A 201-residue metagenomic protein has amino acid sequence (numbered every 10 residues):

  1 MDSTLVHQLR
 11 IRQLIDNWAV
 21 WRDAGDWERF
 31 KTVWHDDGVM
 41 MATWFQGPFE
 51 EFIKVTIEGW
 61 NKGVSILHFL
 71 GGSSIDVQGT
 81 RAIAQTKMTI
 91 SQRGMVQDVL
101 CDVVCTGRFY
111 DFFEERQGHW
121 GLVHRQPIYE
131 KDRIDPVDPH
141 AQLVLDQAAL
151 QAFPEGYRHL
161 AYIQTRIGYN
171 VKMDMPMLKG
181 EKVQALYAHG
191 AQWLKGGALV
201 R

Functional and structural regions predicted by a protein language model:
M1-R12, H119-R201: Terminal "cap-and-tail" regions of soluble proteins that handle hydrophobic small molecules
L5, T43, L100: Charge-dense, low-complexity intrinsically disordered segments
H7-D23: Short, aromatic-enriched amphipathic alpha-helices that serve as compact interaction elements
R10, I66-L67, V103-C105: Short, glycine/acidic-rich beta->alpha junctions
I15, L70-G72, T106-Y110: Extracellular structured ligand-interaction cores
A19-D26, T32-V33, R108-Y129: K/E-rich alpha-helical interaction surfaces of small helical-bundle regulatory domains
W27-Q92: A solvent-exposed, acidic/Ser-Thr-rich amphipathic alpha-helical stretch
A82-Q117, K131-F153: Exposed beta-sheet edge and beta->alpha loop/turn motif
